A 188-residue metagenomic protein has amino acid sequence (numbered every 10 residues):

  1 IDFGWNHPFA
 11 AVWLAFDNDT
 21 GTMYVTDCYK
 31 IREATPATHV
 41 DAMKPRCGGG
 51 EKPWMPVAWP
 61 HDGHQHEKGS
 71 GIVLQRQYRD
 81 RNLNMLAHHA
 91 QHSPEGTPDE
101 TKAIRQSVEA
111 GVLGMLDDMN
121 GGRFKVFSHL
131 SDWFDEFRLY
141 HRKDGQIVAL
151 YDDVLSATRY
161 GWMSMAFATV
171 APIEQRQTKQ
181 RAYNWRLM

Functional and structural regions predicted by a protein language model:
I1-W5, W59-P60: Two-metal-ion RNase H-like nuclease active-site motif
F3-W5, Y140, Y160: Aromatic side chains
W5, F16-D19, W162, A166: Hydrophobic/aromatic-lined pockets within catalytic cores
N6, D152: Short, well-structured alpha-helical interface segments that form or flank functional binding sites
F9, M55, L155: Residue-level detector of short, conserved catalytic/binding motifs and their immediate flanks
F9-L14, R159: Short beta-strand scaffold segments in enzyme catalytic cores
V12, D19-A149, A168-P172, Q177-M188: Mg2+-dependent endonuclease catalytic cores in nucleic-acid-processing enzymes, primarily RNase H-like
D153-A168: Stable alpha-helical structural segments in soluble proteins, enriched in small hydrophobic residues
